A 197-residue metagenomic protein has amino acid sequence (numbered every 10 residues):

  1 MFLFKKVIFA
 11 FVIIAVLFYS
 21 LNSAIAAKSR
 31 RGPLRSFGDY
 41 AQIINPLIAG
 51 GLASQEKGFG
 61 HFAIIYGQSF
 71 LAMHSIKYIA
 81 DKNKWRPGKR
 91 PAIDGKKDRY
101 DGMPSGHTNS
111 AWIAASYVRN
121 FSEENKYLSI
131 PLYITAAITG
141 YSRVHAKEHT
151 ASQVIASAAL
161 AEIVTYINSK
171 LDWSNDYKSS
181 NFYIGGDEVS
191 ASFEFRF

Functional and structural regions predicted by a protein language model:
F2-A41, M73-H74, Y78-F197: Replace "edges of transmembrane helices
I14-A15, N45-G51, S69-H74: Hydrophobic core of alpha-helical transmembrane segments in multi-pass integral membrane proteins
I48-S54, R119-N120: Well-ordered alpha-helical scaffold segments within catalytic/enzyme domains
L52-F70: Interfacial segments of alpha-helical transmembrane regions
